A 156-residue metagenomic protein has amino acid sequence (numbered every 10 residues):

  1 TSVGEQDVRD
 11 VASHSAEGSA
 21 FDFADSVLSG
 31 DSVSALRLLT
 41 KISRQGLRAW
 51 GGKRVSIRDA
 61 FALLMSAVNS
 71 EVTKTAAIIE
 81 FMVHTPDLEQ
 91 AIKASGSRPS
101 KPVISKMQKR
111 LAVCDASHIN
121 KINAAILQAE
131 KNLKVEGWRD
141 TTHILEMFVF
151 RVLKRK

Functional and structural regions predicted by a protein language model:
T1-D22, S26-V33, R44: Long, charge-dense, solvent-exposed interaction surfaces that engage phosphate-rich ligands
L28, S32-K156: Helix-rich C-terminal "collar"/helical-bundle subdomain used as an assembly and partner-interaction module in RFC-like
